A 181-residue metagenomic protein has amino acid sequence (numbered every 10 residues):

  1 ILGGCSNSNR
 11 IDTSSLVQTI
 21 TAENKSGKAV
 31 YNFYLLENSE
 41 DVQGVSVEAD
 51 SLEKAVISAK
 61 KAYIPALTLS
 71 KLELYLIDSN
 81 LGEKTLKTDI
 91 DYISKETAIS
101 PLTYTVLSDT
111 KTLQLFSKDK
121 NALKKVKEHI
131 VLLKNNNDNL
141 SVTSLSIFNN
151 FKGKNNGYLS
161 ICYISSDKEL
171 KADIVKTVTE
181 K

Functional and structural regions predicted by a protein language model:
I1-K181: Membrane-proximal alpha-helical signals and transmembrane carboxylates
